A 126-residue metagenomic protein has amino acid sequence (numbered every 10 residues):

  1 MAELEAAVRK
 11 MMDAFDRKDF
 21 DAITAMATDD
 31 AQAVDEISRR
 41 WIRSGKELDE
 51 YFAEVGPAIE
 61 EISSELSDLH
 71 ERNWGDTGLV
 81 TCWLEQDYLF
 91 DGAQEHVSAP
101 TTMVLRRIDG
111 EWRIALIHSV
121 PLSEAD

Functional and structural regions predicted by a protein language model:
M1-D19: Short, aromatic-enriched amphipathic alpha-helices that serve as compact interaction elements
A2, F20-G75: A solvent-exposed, acidic/Ser-Thr-rich amphipathic alpha-helical stretch
A27-T28, L84-Q86, H118: Short beta-strand segments enriched in hydrophobic/aromatic residues within well-folded beta-rich domains
A58, D87-H96: Short, cysteine-centered beta-strand-loop-beta hairpins and adjacent loop/turn segments enriched in charged/polar
L66-E71, L84-Q86, P100-R106: Hydrophobic/aromatic beta-strand elements that line small-molecule binding cavities or substrate pockets in beta-rich
S98-A125: Short beta-strand edge/turn micro-motifs at domain boundaries
